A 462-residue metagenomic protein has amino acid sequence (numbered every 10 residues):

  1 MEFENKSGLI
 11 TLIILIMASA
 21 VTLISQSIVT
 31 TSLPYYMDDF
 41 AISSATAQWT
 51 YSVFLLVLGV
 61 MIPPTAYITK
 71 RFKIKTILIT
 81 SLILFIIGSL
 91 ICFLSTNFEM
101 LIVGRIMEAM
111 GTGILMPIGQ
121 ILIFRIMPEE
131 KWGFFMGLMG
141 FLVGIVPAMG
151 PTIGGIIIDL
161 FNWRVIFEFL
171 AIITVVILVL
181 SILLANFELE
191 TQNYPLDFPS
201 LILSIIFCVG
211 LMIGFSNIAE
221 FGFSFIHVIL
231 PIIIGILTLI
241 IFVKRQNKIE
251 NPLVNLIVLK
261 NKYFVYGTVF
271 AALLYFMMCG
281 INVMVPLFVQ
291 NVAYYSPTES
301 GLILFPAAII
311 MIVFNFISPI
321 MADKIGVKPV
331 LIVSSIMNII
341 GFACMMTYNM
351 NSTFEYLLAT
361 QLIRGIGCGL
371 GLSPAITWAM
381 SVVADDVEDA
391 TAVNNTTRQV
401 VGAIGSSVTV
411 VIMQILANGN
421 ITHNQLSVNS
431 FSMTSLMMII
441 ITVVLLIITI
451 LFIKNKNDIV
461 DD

Functional and structural regions predicted by a protein language model:
M1-F3, E130, L178-C208, N247-K262 (+2 more regions): Flexible interhelical linker loops that connect adjacent transmembrane helices in multi-pass membrane transporters
G8-I24, V29-L33, I42-F54, A66 (+13 more regions): 12-transmembrane solute porter fold
Q26, T30-P34, I87-C92, G144-D159 (+3 more regions): Membrane-embedded alpha-helical segments in integral membrane proteins
L56-V60, L90, G144-A148, T152 (+4 more regions): Hydrophobic/small/kink-forming positions within alpha-helical transmembrane segments of polytopic membrane proteins
I62, A66-P199, V410: Helix-loop-helix hairpins in multi-pass membrane proteins, especially solute transporters
F98, L189-Y194, I218-S224, N351: Membrane-interface helix caps and helix-loop-helix hairpins in membrane proteins
A171-E190, I205-N217, I233-K248, L445-I453: C-terminal membrane-cytosol helix-exit motif in multi-pass small-molecule transporters
